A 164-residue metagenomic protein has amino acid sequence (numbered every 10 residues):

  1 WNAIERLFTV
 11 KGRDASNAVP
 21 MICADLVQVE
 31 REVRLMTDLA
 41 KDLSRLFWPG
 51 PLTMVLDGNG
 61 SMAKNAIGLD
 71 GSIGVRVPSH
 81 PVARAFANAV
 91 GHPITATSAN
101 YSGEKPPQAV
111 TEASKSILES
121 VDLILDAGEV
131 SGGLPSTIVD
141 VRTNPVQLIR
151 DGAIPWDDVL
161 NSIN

Functional and structural regions predicted by a protein language model:
W1-N164: Active-site-adjacent structural elements in enzyme catalytic cores
